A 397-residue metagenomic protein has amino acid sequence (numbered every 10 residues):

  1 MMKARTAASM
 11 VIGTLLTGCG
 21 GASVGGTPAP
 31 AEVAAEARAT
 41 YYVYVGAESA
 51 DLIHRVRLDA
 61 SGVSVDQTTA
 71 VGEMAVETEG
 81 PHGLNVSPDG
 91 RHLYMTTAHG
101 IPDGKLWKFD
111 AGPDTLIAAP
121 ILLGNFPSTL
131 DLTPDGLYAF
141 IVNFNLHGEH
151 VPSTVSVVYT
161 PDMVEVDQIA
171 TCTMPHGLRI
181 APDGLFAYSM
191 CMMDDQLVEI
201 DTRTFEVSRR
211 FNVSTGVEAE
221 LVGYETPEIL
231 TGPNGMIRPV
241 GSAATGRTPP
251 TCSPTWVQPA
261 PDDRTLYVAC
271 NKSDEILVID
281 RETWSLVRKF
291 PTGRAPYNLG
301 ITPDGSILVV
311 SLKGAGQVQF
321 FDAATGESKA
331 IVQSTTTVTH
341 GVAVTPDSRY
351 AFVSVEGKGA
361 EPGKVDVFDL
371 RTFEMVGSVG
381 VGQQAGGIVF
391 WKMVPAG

Functional and structural regions predicted by a protein language model:
M1-A8: Bacterial N-terminal signal peptides that target proteins for export
S9-G18: Bacterial N-terminal signal peptides
G20-G397: Predominantly soluble domains enriched in secretory-pathway, periplasmic, or organellar proteins
